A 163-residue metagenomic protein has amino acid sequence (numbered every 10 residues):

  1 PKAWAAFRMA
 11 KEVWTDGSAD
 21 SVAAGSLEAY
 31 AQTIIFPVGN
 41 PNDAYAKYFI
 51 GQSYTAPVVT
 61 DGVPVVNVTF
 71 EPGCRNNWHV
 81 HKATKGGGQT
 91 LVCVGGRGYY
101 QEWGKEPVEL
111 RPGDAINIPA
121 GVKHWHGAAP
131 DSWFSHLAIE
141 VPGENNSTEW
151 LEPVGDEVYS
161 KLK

Functional and structural regions predicted by a protein language model:
W4-A10, W14-V66, N77, S147-K163: A short, N-terminal "cap"/entry segment at the start of jelly-roll beta-barrel domains of the cupin/DSBH fold
P57, N77-A83, E102, E109 (+1 more regions): Short histidine-centered beta-strand/loop micro-motifs that create catalytic or ligand/metal-coordination sites
V66-T84: Conserved short histidine dyad/triad with adjacent acidic residue
T69-F70, K82, V94-R97, G104 (+3 more regions): A mature extracytoplasmic/lumenal domain signature
R75-N77, Y99, E106, I116 (+1 more regions): Histidine-centered metal-chelating micro-motifs
K85-P112: A short beta-strand-loop-beta hairpin characteristic of the jelly-roll/cupin
A120-S147: Ligand-binding loop in jelly-roll beta-barrel domains
